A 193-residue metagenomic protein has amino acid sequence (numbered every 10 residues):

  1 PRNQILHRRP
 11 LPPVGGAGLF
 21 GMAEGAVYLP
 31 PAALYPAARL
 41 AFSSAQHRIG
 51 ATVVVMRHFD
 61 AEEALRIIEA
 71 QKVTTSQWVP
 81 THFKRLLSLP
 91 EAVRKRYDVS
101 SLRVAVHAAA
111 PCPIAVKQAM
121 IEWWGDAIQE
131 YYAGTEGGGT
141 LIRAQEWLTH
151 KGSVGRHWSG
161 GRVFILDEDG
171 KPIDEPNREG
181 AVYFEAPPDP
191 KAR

Functional and structural regions predicted by a protein language model:
R2-G18, Y28, L65-I67, F83-P90 (+6 more regions): Adenylate-forming
R2-T75, L89: Conserved AMP-binding/adenylation subdomain of ANL enzymes
L19-A23, Y97-D98, G155-H157, D174-P176: Solvent-exposed alpha-helices and their adjacent loops that cap or buttress functional pockets in soluble metabolic
A26-V27, R103, A181: Residues that mark the start of a beta-strand
P30-P31, V55-M56, V106-A108, L166-E168 (+2 more regions): Thr-Gly-centered strand-to-loop micro-motif
R48-A51, V73-W78, L87-K151, W158 (+3 more regions): Gly/Ser/Thr-rich phosphate-binding loop
F59-D60, T81, P111: Short beta->alpha linker loops
E175-K191: AMP-binding/adenylate-forming core of the ANL superfamily
